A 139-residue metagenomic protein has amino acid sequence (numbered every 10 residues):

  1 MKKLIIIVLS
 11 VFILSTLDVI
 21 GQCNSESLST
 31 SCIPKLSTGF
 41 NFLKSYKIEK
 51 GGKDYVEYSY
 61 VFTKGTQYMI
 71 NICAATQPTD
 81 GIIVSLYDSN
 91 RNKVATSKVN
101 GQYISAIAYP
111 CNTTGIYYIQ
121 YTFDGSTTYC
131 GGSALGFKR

Functional and structural regions predicted by a protein language model:
L4-S15: Sec-dependent N-terminal signal peptides
I20-F40: Predominantly extracellular/luminal regions of secreted and cell-surface proteins, especially disulfide-bonded
Q22-N24, K47-Y129, K138-R139: Acidic, Ser/Thr/Pro-rich low-complexity intrinsically disordered segments
G39-K47: A short helix->beta-strand "capping" segment at the edge of beta-propeller domains
A134-G136: Short, structured beta-strand segments at or near domain termini in extracellular proteins/domains
